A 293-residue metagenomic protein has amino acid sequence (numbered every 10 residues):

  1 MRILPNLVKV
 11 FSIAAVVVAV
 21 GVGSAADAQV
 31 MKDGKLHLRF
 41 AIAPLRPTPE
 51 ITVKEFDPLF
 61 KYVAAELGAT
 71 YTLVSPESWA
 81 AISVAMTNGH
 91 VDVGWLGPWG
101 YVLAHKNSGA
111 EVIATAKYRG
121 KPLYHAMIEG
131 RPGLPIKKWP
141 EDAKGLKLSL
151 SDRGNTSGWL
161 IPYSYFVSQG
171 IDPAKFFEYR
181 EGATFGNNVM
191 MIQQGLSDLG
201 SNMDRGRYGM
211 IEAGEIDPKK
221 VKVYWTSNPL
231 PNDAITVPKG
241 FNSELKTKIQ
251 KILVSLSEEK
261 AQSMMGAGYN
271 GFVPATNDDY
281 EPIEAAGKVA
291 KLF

Functional and structural regions predicted by a protein language model:
K32-F56: Extracytoplasmic "Venus flytrap"
A41-L45, Y118-M127, E215-L253, A267-E284: Periplasmic-binding protein-like
D57-G68, S157-E181, G209-I216, A285-A290: Ligand-binding cleft/hinge of the Venus flytrap
T70, S149-V167, K251-F293: Ligand-binding clefts/hinges and TM-proximal coupling segments of bilobed small-molecule sensing domains
T70-E77, K175-T184, K222-V223: Short beta-strand-to-loop elements that line the ligand-binding cleft of bilobed periplasmic-binding protein-like
A80-G94, N107-S108, E141, F185-R205: Short helices/loops that flank or line small-molecule/ion binding pockets
P98-S108, Y165-S168, Q193, D198-P218: A ligand-binding cleft/hinge motif common to bilobed small-molecule-binding domains
A116-I171, K175: A conserved helix-loop-strand patch within extracytoplasmic ligand-binding domains of the periplasmic binding
